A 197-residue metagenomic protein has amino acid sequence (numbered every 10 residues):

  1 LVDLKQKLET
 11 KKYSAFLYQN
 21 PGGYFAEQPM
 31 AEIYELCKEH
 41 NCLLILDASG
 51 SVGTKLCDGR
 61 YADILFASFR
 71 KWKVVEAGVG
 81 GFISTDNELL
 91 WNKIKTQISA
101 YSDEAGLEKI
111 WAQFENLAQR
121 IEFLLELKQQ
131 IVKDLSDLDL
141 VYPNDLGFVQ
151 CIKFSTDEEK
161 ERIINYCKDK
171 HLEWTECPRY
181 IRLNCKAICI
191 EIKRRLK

Functional and structural regions predicted by a protein language model:
L1-I64, K71-A77, N87-L89: Active-site phosphate-binding strand-loop segment of PLP-dependent enzymes
S14-L17, I98, L124, Q150: Pyridoxal 5′-phosphate
L36-C37, L135, C167: A generic structural signal for well-ordered alpha-helical segments
W72-L135, K170: Conserved core segment of the aminotransferase class I/II
T85-L90, S155-D157, R195: Short loop segments at secondary-structure junctions
I94-K95, E161-K170, K197: Short amphipathic alpha-helices in soluble, non-transmembrane regions that often serve as interface/regulatory elements
L125-Q129, L140-I164, Y180-I181: Conserved glycine-rich beta-strand-loop-beta hairpin in the small C-terminal domain of fold type I
K170-K197: PLP-dependent enzyme catalytic core of the Aspartate aminotransferase-like
